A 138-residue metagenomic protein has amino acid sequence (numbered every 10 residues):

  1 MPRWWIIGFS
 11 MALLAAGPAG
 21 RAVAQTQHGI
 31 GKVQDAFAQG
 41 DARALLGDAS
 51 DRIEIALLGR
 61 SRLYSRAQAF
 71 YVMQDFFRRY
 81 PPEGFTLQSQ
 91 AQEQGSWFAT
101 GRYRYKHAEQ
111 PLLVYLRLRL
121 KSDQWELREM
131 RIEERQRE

Functional and structural regions predicted by a protein language model:
M1-W4: Positively charged n-region of N-terminal signal peptides that target proteins for export
I7-G17: Bacterial N-terminal signal peptides
P18-A24: Sec/Tat signal peptide C-region and signal peptidase I cleavage site
Q25-D41: Short, aromatic-enriched amphipathic alpha-helices that serve as compact interaction elements
D41-R52: Short, well-ordered alpha-helical segments enriched in acidic and aromatic residues
E54-R62: A short gly/proline-enriched turn/hairpin at secondary-structure junctions
Y71-Q110, Y115: Surface-exposed, charged secondary-structure patches
P111-E138: Short beta-strand edge/turn micro-motifs at domain boundaries
